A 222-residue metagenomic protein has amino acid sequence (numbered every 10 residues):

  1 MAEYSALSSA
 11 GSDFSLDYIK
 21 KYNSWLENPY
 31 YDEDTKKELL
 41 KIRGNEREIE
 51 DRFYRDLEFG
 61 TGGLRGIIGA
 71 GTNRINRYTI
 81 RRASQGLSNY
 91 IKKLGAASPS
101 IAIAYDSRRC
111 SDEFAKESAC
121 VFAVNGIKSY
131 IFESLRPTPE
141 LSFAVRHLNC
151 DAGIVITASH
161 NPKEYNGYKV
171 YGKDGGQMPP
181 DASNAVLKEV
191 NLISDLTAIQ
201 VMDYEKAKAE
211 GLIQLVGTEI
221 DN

Functional and structural regions predicted by a protein language model:
M1-R52, D195: N-terminal low-complexity/intrinsically disordered extensions
G11-F14, N23-Y30, A96-D174: Ferredoxin-reductase
W25, P29, I42-N45, Y90-L94 (+3 more regions): Change "in soluble alpha/beta enzymes" to "in soluble alpha/beta proteins
L26, E48-F53, L57, Y168-N222: Gly/Ser/Thr-enriched, mixed-charge loops and adjacent short helices that form phosphate/oxyanion-binding elements
F53-N73, A158-S159: Conserved phosphate/anionic-ligand binding catalytic regions in large, soluble enzymes, centered on
G66-T72, P99-A104, A209-L215: Glycine- and acidic
I75-S84, C110, E133, P137 (+1 more regions): Phosphate/oxyanion-binding active-site loops and adjacent basic polyanion-contact surfaces
S84-I101: Glycine-rich phosphate/diphosphate-binding loops that line cofactor/substrate pockets in enzymes
